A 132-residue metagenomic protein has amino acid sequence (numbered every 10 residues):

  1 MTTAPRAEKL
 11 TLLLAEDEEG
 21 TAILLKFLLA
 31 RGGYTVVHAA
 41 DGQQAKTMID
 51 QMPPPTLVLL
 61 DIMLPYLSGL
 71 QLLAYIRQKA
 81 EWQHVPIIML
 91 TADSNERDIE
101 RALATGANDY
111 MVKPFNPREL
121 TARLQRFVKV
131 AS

Functional and structural regions predicted by a protein language model:
E16: Conserved acidic carboxylate
I23-R31: Charged docking surfaces used in two-component/phosphorelay signaling
H38-L57: Acidic, metal-coordinating helix/loop segments flanking the phosphotransfer/catalytic sites of two-component signaling
D61, T91: Active-site residues of response regulator receiver
P65, Q83, N95, K113-P114: The feature encodes the CheY-like receiver
N108: Short, glycine/charged-rich "phosphate-handling" switch motifs in NTP-dependent and phosphotransfer domains
F115-Q125: C-terminal output helix
